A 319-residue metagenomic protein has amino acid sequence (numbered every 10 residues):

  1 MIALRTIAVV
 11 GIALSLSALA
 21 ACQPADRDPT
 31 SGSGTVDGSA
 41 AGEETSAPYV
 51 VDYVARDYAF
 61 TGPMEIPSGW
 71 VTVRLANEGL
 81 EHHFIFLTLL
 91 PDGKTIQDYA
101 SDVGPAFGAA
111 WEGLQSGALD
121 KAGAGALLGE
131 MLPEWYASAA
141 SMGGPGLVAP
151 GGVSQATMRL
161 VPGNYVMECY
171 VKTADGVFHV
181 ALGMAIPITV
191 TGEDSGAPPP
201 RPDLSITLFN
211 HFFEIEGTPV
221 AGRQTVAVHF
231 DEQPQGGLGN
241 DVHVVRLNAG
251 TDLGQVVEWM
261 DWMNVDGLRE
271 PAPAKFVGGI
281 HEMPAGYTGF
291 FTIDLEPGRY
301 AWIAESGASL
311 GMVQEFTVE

Functional and structural regions predicted by a protein language model:
M1-G11: Bacterial N-terminal signal peptides that target proteins for export
A18-A21: C-terminal motif of bacterial Sec signal peptides marking the signal peptidase cleavage site
Q23-S46: Short, low-complexity, disordered segments immediately C-terminal to signal peptides in bacterial exported proteins
A47-P91, E130-A221, V226-V242, H281-E319: Extracellular/periplasmic metallocenter environments
T95-L160, G250-L295, V318: Extracytoplasmic beta-sandwich strand-turn segments characteristic of Greek-key/jelly-roll folds
